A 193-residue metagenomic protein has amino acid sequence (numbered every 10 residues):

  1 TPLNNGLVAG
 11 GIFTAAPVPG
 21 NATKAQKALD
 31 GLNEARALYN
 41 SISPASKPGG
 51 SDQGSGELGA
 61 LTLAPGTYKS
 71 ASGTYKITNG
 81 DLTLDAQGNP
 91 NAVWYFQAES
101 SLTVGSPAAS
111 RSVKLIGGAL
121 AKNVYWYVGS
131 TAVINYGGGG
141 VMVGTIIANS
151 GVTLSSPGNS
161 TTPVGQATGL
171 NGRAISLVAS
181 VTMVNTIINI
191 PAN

Functional and structural regions predicted by a protein language model:
T1-N193: Solvent-exposed adhesion/ligand-recognition segments of exported proteins
